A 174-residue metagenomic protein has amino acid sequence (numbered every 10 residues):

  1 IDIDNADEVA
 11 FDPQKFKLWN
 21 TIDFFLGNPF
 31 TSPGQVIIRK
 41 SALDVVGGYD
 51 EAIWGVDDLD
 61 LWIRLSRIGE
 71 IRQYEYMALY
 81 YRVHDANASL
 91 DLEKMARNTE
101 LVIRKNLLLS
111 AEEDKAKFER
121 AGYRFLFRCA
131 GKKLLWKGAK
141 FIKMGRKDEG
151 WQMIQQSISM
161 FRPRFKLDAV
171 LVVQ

Functional and structural regions predicted by a protein language model:
D2-E100: Conserved nucleotide-sugar donor-binding catalytic segment
V83-Q174: C-terminal subregions of glycosyltransferases and related glycan-biosynthesis enzymes
